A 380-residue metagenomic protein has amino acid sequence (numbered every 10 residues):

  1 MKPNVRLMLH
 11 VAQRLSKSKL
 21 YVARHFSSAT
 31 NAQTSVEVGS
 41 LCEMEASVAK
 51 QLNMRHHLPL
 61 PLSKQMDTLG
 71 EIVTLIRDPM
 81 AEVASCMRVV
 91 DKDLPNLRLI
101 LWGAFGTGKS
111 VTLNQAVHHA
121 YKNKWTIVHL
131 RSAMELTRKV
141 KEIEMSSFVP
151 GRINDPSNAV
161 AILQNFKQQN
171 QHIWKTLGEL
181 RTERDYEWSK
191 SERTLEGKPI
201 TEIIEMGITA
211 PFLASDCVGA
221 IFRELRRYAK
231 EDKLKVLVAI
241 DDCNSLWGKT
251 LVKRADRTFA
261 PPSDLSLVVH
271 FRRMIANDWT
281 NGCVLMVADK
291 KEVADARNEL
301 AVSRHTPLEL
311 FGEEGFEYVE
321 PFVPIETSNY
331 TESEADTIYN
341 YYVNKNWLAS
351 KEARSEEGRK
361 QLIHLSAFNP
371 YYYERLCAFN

Functional and structural regions predicted by a protein language model:
M1-L97, I143-E144, R257, R272-A276 (+2 more regions): A short, basic N-terminal segment
K2, L7, A220-R359: The catalytic "switch" region of P-loop NTPases
H56-Q65, K141, R193-I203, E314-V319 (+1 more regions): Surface-exposed beta-strand-to-loop junctions that form interaction patches on eukaryotic regulatory domains
K64-G70, R98-G103, I204-E205, A255 (+2 more regions): Short interface patches used for recognition in eukaryotic signaling and trafficking proteins
T68-M80, K109, D155, A210-V218 (+2 more regions): Phosphate/oxyanion-binding active-site loops and adjacent basic polyanion-contact surfaces
K92-E231: P-loop NTPase nucleotide-binding core
N114-Q115, S132-A133, V140-I143, L251-K253 (+3 more regions): Short coil/turn segments at secondary-structure boundaries
R359, I363-N380: The conserved phosphate-sensing helix
